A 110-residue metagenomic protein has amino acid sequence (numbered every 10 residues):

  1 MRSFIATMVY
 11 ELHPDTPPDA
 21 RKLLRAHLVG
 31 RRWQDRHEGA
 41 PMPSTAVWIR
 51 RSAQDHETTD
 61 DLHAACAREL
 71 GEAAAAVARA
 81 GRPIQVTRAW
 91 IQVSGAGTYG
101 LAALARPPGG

Functional and structural regions predicted by a protein language model:
M1-D15: Short, extreme N-terminal segment that most often corresponds to the first beta-strand
H13-D19, D60: A generic short-segment signal for beta-strand/edge and adjacent turn/coil regions
D15, A53-Q54, T98: Short Gly/Pro-enriched loop/turn and capping motifs at secondary-structure junctions
P17-R36: Charged, amphipathic alpha-helical segments and their flanking helix caps
R25-H27, A64-C66, R106: Short intrinsically disordered coil segments
R31-S94: Short, intrinsically disordered low-complexity segments
R88-G110: Charged phosphate-binding loop/patch that engages nucleotide di/tri-phosphates or the phosphate backbone of nucleic
